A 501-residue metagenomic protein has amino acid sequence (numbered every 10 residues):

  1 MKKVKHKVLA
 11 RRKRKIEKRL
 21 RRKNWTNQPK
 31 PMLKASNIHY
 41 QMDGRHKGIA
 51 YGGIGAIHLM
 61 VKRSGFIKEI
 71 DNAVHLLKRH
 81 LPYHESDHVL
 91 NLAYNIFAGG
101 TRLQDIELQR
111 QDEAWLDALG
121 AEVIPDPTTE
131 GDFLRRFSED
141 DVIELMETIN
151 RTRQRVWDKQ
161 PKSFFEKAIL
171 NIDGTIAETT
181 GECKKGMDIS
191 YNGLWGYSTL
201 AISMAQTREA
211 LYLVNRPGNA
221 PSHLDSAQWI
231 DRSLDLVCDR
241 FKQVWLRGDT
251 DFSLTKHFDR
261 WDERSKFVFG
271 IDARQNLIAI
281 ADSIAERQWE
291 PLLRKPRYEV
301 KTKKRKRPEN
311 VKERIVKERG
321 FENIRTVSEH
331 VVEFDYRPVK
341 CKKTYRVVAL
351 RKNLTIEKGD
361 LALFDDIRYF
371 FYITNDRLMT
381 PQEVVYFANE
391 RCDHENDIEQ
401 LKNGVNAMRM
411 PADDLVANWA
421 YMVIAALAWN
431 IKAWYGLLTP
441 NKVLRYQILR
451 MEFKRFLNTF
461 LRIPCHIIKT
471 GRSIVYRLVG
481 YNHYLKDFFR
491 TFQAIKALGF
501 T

Functional and structural regions predicted by a protein language model:
K2-K5, L9-R11, W25-S36, V268-N396 (+2 more regions): An anionic, glycine-rich sequence signature occurring as long contiguous blocks
K2-N219, S226-D239, W261, R462-T501: Dynamic "connector" segments at or just before major functional cores
M60, N91-L92, I106, I124-D126 (+10 more regions): Short, conserved catalytic/metal-binding motifs centered on acidic residues
P82-D87, L194-G196, L415-V423, E452: Secondary-structure capping and boundary motifs in well-ordered enzyme cores
I106, P381-A420, I424, A428-Y435: Short amphipathic alpha-helical "interface-anchor" segments enriched in bulky aromatics
Q111-D112, T175, A205, N215-R216 (+4 more regions): An acidic- and aromatic-residue-enriched active-site/binding cleft used to recognize and process polar
A220-N276: Domain-level cores of phosphate- or acyl-group-handling catalytic modules
W434-R477: C-terminal structured "cap/appendage" subdomains that terminate the fold
